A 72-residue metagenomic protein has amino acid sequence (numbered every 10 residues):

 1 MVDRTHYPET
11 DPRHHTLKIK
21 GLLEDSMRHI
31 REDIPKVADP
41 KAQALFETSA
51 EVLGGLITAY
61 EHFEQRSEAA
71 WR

Functional and structural regions predicted by a protein language model:
M1-H29: N-terminal acidic leader/helix
E9, I19, P35, A42-Q43: Generic alpha-helix initiation/capping and coil-helix boundary signal
M27, A50-L53: Short amphipathic alpha-helical/adjacent loop interface patches that line ligand and macromolecule-binding sites
I30-K41, E64-S67, W71: Secondary-structure edge/capping motif, primarily at the C-terminal ends of alpha-helices and the immediately following
P40-E51: Short, charged, amphipathic alpha-helical segments
L53-S67: Amphipathic alpha-helical coiled-coil segments
